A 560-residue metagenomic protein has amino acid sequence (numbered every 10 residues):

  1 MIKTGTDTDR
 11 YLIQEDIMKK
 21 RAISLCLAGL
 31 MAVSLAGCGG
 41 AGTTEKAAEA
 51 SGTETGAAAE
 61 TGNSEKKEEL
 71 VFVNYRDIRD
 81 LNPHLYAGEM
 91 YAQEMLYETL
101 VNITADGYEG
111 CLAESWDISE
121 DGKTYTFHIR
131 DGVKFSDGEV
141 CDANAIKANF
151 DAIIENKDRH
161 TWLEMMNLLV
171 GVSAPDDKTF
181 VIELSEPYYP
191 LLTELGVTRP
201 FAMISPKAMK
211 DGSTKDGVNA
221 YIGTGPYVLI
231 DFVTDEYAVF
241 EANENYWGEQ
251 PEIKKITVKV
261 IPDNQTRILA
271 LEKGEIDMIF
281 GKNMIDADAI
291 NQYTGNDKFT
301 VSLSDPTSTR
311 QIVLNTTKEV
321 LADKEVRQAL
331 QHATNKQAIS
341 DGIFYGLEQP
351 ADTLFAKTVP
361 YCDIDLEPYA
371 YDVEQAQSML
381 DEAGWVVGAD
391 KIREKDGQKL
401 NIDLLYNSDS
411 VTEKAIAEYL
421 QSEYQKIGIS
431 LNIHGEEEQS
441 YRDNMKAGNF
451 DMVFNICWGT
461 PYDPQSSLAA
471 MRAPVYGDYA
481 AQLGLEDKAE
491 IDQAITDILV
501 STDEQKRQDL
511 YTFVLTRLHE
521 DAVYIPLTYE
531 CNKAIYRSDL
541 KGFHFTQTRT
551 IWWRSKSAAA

Functional and structural regions predicted by a protein language model:
V73-E120, D151, I222: N-terminal lobe/hinge region of extracytoplasmic solute-binding protein
D106, G196-P251, K255, V373-S378 (+1 more regions): Gly/Pro-rich hinge or "lid" segments in bacterial periplasmic/extracellular proteins
E114-R159, V181, V320-A322: Aromatic- and charge-enriched surface segment that lines or borders ligand/interaction sites
L163-A208: Surface-exposed binding/hinge segments that line and control ligand-binding clefts or catalytic entry sites
N243-A289, S430-N432, E437: Ligand-site clamp/hinge motif
A322-S422, F513: Append "and occasionally in soluble cytosolic enzymes with long acidic Gly/Pro-rich linkers
S430-Y441, A469-R537, A560: Extracytoplasmic/peripheral linker and loop segments enriched in polar/acidic and small residues with frequent Thr/Pro
A534-A560: Long beta-strand-rich cores associated with HINT superfamily self-processing modules
